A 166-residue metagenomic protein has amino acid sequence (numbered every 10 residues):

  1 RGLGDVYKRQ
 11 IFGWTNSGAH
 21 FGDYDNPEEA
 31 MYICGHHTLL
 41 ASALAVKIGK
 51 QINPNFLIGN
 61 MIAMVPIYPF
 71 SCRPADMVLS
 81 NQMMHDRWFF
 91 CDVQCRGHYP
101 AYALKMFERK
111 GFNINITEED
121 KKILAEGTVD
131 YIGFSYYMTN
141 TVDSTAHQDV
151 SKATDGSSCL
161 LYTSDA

Functional and structural regions predicted by a protein language model:
R1, D5-S164: Active-site region of glycoside hydrolase catalytic domains
